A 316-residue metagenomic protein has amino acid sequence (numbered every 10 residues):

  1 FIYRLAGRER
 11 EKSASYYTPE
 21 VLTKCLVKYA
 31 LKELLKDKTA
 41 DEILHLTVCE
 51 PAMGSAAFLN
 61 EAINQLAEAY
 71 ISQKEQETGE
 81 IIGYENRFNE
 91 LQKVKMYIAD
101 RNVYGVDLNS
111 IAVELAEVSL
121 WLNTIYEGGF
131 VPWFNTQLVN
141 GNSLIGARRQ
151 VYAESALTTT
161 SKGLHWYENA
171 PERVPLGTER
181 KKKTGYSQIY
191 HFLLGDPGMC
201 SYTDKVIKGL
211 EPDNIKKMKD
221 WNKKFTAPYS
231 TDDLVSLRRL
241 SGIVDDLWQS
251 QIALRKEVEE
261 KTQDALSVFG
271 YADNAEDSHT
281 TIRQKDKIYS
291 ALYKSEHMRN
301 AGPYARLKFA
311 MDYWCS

Functional and structural regions predicted by a protein language model:
F1, A6-R8, K12-S316: SAM-dependent methyltransferase catalytic region
